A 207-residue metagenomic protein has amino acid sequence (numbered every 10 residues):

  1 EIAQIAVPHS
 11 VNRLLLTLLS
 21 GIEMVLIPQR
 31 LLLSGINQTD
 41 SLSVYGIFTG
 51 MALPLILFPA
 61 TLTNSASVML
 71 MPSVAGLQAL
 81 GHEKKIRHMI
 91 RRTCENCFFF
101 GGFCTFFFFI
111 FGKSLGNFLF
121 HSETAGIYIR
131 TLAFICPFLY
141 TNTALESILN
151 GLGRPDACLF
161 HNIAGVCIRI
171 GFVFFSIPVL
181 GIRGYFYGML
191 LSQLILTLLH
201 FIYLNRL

Functional and structural regions predicted by a protein language model:
E1-R13, L207: Interhelical loop/hinge segments that connect adjacent transmembrane helices in multipass membrane
V7, V11, F99, F103 (+4 more regions): Hydrophobic residues within alpha-helical transmembrane segments of multi-pass solute transporters/permease subunits
L14-F58, G76, G116-L119: Helix-terminus/linker motif at the lipid-water interface of multi-pass membrane proteins
T39, E83-T93: Membrane-interface alpha-helices at helix entry/exit sites of multi-pass transporters
I56-L80: Helix-loop junctions and terminal segments of transmembrane helices in multi-pass membrane transport/translocation
F103-H121: Short membrane-interface helical motifs at transmembrane helix boundaries in multi-pass membrane transporters
F134-A164: Membrane-interface junctions at transmembrane-helix termini in multi-pass inner-membrane proteins
G153-D156, V166-L198: Membrane-interface helix-loop junctions in multi-pass transport and translocation proteins
